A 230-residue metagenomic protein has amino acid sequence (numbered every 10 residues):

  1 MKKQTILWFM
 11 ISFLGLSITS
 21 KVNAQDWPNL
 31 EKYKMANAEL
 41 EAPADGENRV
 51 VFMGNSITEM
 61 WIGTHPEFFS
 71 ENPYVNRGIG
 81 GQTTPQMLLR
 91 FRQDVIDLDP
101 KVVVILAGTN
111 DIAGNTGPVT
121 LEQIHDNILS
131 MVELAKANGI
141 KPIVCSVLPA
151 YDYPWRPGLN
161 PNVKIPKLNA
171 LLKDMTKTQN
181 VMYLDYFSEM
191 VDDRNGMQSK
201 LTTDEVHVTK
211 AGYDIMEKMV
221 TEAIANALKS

Functional and structural regions predicted by a protein language model:
M1-Q25: Bacterial Sec-dependent N-terminal signal peptides
M10, Q25, L148-S230: Catalytic His-Asp segment of secreted/periplasmic serine-dependent ester chemistry enzymes
V22-V102: Serine-esterase "nucleophile elbow" of acetyl-processing enzymes
R49-M53, Y74-G78, V102-A107, P142-S146 (+2 more regions): Structural recognition of the beta-strand scaffold that forms the well-ordered cores of secreted hydrolase catalytic
S56-M60, G80-T84, T109-G114, L148-D152 (+2 more regions): Solvent-exposed loop/turn segments at secondary-structure junctions within structured extracellular/periplasmic domains
R77-I79, N110-E122, R156-N160: Surface-exposed cleft-lining segments at the edges of enzyme active sites
L106-I112, M131-I165: Active-site segments of SGNH/GDSL-like serine hydrolases that catalyze O-acetyl group transfer/hydrolysis on lipids
T120-C145, L171-V181: Charged, glycine-enriched surface loops/patches that mediate electrostatic binding to polyanionic ligands
